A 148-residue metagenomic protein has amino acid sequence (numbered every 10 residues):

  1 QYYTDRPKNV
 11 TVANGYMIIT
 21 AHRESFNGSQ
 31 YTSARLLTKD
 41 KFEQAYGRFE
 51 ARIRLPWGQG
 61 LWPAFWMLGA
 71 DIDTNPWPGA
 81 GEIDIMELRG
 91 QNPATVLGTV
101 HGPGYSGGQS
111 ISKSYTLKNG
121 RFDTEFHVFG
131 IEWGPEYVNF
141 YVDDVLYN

Functional and structural regions predicted by a protein language model:
Q1-N148: GH16 jelly-roll
